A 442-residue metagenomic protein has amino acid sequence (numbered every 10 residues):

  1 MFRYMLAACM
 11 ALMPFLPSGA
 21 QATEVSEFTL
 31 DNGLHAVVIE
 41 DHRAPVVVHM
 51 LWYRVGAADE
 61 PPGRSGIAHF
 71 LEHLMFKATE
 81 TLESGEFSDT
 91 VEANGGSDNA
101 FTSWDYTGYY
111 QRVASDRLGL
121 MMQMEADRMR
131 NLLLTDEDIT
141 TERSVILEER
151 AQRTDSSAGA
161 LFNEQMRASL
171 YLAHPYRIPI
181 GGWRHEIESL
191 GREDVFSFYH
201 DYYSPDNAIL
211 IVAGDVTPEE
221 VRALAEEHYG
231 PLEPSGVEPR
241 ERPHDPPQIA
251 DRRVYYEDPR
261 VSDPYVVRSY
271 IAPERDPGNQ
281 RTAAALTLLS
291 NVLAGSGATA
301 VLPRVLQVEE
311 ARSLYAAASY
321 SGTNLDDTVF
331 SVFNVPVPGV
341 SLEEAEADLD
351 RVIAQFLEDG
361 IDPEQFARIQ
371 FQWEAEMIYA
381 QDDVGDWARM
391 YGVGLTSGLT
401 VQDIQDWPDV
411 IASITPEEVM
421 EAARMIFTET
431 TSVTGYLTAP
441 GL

Functional and structural regions predicted by a protein language model:
M5-P17: Bacterial N-terminal signal peptides
A22-W52: Mature N-terminal segment immediately following signal peptide/propeptide cleavage in secreted/periplasmic
V25, H49-R112, R177-I180, S296-R312 (+1 more regions): M16/MPP (pitrilysin/insulinase) zinc-metallopeptidase core fold and M16-derived inactive scaffolds
A78, M121, R153-S204, A225 (+3 more regions): Scaffold signal of the M16-like zinc-metallopeptidase fold and its non-catalytic homologs
A78-T81, R112-R143, S296, G322-A380: M16/insulysin-pitrilysin zinc metalloprotease superfamily fold
L172, I180, P205, I209-D276 (+1 more regions): An aromatic/glycine/proline-enriched structural segment found at the starts of mature extracellular/organellar domains
I209-I211, F333-V335, F356, G360 (+1 more regions): C-terminal regions of mature proteins
V267-I271, A294-P336: A structural supersecondary motif
